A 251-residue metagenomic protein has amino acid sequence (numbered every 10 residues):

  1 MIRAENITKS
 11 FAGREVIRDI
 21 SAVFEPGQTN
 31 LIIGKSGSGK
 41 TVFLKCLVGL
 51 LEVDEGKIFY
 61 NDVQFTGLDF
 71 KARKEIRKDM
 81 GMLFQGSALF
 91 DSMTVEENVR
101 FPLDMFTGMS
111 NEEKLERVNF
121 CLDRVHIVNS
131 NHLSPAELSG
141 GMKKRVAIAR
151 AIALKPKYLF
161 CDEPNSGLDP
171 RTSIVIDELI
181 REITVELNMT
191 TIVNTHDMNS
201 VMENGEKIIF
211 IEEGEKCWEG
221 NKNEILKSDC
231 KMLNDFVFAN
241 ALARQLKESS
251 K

Functional and structural regions predicted by a protein language model:
V48: Helix-to-loop junction immediately C-terminal to a conserved catalytic motif
G56-F65: Conserved ABC transporter NBD signature motif
N111-N129: Conserved ABC ATPase "signature" region
S134-L138, M142: Conserved ABC ATPase signature
A153-K157: A short, proline-enriched helix->beta-strand linker immediately N-terminal to the Walker B motif in ABC-type P-loop
L159-D162: Catalytic Walker B motif of ABC-type/P-loop ATPase nucleotide-binding domains
P170-T172: Helix N-cap at the start of a conserved alpha-helix in ABC-type nucleotide-binding domains
